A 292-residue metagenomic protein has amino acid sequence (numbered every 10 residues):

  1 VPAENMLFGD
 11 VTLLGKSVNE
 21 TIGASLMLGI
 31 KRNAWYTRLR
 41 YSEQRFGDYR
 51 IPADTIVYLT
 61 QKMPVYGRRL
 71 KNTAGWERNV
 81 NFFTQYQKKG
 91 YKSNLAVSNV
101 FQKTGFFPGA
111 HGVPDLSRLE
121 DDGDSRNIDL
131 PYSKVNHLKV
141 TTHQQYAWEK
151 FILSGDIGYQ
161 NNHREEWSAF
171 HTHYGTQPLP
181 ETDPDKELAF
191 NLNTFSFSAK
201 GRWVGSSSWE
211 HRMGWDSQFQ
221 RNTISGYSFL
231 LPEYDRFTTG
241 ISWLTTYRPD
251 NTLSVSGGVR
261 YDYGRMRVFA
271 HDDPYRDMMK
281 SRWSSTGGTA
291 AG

Functional and structural regions predicted by a protein language model:
V1-T12: A beta-strand signature from Gram-negative outer-membrane beta-barrel systems, especially the internal plug domain
D10-L14, R38-S42, P52, Q85 (+6 more regions): Transmembrane beta-strands of outer-membrane beta-barrel proteins
T12-S25, G47-Q85, S125-K139, K186-F190 (+2 more regions): Outer-membrane beta-barrel proteins
L13-N19, R32-A34, E43-G47, K88-G90 (+5 more regions): Transmembrane beta-strands of outer-membrane beta-barrel pores
N19-R45, V57-F107, N136-L138, T142-W148 (+4 more regions): Transmembrane beta-barrel wall of Gram-negative outer-membrane proteins
T21-G23, R38, Y49-I51, N94 (+8 more regions): Short acidic, gly/pro-rich beta-turn/loop elements at beta-sheet edges and active-site/ligand-binding grooves
K71-E77, Y91-Y146, Y159-N193, R221-N222 (+2 more regions): Flexible loop and strand-edge segments within Gram-negative outer membrane beta-barrel domains
E210-G292: Signature of Gram-negative outer-membrane beta-barrel scaffolds
